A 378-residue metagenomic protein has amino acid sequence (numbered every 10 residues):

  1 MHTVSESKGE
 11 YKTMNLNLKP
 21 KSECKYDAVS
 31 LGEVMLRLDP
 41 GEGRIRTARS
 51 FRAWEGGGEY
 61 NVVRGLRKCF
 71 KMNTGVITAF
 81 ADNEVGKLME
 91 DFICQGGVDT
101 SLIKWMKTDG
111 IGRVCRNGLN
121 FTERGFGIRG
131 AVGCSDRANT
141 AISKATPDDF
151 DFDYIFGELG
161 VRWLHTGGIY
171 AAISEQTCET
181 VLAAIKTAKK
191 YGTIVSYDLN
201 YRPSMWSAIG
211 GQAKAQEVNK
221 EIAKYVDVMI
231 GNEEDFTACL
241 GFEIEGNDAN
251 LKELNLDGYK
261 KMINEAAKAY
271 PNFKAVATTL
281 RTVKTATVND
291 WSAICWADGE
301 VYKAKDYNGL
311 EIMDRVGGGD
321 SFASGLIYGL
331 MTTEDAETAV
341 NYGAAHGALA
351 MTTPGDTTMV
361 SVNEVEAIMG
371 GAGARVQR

Functional and structural regions predicted by a protein language model:
Y11-R46: Positively charged, low-complexity intrinsically disordered leader regions
S50-Y60, T78-D82, K104-V114, D314-G318 (+1 more regions): Active-site nucleophile and cofactor-binding loops and adjacent substrate-binding regions of central metabolic enzymes
W54, N61-N73, Q95, G329-T332: Alpha-helix C-terminal capping segments
K71, K190-I194, Y270-K274: A short helix->loop->beta-strand "cap" motif at the edges of active sites that frequently abuts
N73-G168, V365-R378: Conserved N-terminal subdomain of the carbohydrate kinase-like
T74, T100, V195-Y197, I230: Hydrophobic beta-strand scaffold residues
R202-E300: Conserved phosphate/ATP/ADP-binding segment of small-molecule kinases
A286, Y302-A372, R378: Conserved post-catalytic alpha-helical subdomain immediately downstream of the catalytic base and nucleotide-binding
